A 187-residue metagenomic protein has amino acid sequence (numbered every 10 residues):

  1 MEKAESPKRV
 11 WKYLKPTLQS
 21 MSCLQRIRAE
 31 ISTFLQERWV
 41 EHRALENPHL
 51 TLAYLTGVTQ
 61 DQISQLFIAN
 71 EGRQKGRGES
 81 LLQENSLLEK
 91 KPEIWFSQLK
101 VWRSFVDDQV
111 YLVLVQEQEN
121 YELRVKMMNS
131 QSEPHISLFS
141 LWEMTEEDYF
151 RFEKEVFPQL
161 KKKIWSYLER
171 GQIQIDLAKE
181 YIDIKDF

Functional and structural regions predicted by a protein language model:
E2-F187: Histidine-dependent nucleotide/RNA phosphoesterase domain, centered on the 2H-phosphoesterase fold with its duplicated
